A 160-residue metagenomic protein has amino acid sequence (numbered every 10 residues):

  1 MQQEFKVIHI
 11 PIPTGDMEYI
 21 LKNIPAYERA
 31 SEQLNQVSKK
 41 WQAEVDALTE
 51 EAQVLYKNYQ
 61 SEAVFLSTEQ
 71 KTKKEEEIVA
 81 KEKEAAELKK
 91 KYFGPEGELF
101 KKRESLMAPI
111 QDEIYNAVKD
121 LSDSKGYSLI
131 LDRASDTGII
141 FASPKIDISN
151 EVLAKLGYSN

Functional and structural regions predicted by a protein language model:
E4-N160: Amphipathic, charged alpha-helical segments and their helix-to-coil junctions in extracytoplasmic/peripheral assemblies
